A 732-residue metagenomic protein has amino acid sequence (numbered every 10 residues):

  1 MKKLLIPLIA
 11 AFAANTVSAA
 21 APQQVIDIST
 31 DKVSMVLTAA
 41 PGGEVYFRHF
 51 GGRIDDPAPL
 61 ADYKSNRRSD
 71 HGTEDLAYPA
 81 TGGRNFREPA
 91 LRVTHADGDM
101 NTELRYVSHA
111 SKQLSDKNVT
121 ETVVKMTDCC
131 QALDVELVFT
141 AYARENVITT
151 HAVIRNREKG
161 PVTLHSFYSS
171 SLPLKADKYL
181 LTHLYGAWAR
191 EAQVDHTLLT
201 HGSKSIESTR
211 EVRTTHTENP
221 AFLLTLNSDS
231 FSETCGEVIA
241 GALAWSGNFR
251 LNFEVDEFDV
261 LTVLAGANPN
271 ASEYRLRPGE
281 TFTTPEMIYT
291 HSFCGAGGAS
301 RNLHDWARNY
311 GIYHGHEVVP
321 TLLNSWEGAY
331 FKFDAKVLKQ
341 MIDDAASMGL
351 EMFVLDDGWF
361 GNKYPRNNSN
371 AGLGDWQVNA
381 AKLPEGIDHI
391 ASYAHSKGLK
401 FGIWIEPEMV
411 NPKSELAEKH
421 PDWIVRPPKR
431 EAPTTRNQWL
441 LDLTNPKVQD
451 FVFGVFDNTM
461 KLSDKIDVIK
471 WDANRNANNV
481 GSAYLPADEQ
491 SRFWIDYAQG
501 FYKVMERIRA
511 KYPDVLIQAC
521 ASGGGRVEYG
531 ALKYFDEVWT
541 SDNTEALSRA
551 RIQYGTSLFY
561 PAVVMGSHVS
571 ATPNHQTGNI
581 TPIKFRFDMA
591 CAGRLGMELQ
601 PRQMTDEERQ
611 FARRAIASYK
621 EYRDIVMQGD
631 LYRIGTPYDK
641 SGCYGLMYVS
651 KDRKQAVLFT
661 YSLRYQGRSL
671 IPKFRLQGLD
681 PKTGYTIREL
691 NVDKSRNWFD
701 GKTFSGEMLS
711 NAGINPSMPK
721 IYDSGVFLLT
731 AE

Functional and structural regions predicted by a protein language model:
A21-I28, V33-V36, G43-E254, N270 (+1 more regions): Polysaccharide-binding surfaces and accessory modules of carbohydrate-active proteins
K32, A152, G279, A394 (+4 more regions): Conserved, mostly hydrophobic/aromatic
K32, F222-L223, E233, P637-P681: Carbohydrate-binding surface patches
G82-L104, C235-G247, Y289-I312, L350-D357 (+3 more regions): Glycine-rich, aromatic-flanked loop segments that form ligand/cofactor-binding clefts across common enzyme folds
D99-L104, Y274-F293, Y722-L729: Short Pro-Gly-centered flexible turn/kink motifs
H314-G454, S463-D464, V468: Aromatic-lined carbohydrate-binding/catalytic grooves of carbohydrate-active enzymes
P384-G386, E418-H420, I424-P582, R594 (+1 more regions): Active-site neighborhood of glycoside hydrolase catalytic domains
R664-E732: C-terminal beta-sandwich/jelly-roll accessory domains of carbohydrate-active enzymes
